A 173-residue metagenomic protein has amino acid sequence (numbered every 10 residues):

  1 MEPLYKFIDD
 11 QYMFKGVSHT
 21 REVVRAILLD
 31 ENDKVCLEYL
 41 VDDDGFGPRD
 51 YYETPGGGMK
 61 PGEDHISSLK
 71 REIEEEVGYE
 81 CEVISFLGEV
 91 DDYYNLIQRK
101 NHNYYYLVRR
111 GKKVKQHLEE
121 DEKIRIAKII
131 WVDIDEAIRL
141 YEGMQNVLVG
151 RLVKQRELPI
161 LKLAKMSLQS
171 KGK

Functional and structural regions predicted by a protein language model:
M1-R25, E31: Acidic, metal-coordinating catalytic segment for phosphate/diphosphate chemistry, firing primarily on the Nudix
R21, R49-T54, N101-N103: Short connector loops at helix/strand junctions that flank enzyme active sites, especially segments positioning acidic
R25-I27, K34-V35, Y105-L107: Residues embedded in well-ordered beta-strands
L29-D30, I134: Short, acidic, Ser/Thr-enriched surface-loop or helix-capping motifs
K34-E75: Conserved Nudix-box catalytic region and its N-terminal flanking loop in Nudix hydrolases and closely related
L37, S85-G88: A structural microfeature
M59-E82, V90-G143: Unchanged
D121-K173: Nudix hydrolase/Nudix homology domain
